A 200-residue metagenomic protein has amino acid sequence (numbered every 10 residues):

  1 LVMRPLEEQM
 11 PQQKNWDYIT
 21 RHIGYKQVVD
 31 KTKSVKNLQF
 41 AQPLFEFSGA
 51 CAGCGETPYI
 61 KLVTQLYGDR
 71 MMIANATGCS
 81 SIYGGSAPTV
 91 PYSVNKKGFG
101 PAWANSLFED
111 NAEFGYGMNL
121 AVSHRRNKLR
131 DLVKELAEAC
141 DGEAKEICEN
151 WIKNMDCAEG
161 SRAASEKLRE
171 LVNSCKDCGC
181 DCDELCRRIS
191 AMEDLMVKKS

Functional and structural regions predicted by a protein language model:
L1-N37, F99, I147: Non-heme iron-sulfur electron-transfer modules
L1-P11, L38-S48, A191-K199: Ferredoxin-like iron-sulfur electron-transfer modules
M3, I73-A76: General beta-strand structural signal in soluble alpha/beta enzymes
Q12-W16, G84-T89, V94-N95: Short acidic, glycine/serine/threonine-rich loops at helix termini
K14, Q39-Q42, E46-G49, C54-L62 (+4 more regions): Generic recognition of stable, solvent-exposed alpha-helical segments in well-folded globular domains
V35-E46, A163-C175, K198: Gly-rich Lys/Arg/Thr-decorated short loops/hinges at beta-loop-alpha junctions or inter-strand turns that position
T57-L62, D69-M72, I82-P91, D183-S200: Thiamine diphosphate
L107-R188: N-terminal leader/propeptide and maturation segments of large enzyme subunits in energy/redox metabolism and hydrolases
